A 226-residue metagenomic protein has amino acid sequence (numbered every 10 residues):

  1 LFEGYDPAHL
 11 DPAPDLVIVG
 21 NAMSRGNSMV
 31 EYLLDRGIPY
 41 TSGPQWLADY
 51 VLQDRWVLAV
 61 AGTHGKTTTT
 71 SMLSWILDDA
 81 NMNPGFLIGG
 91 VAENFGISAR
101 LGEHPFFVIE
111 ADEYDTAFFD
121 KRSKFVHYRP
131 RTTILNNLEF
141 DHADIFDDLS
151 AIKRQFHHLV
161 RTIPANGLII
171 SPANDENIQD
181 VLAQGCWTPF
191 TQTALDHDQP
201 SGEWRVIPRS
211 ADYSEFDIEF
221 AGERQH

Functional and structural regions predicted by a protein language model:
L1-A8, P14-D15, S24-N27, E215-H226: Short intrinsically disordered, low-complexity coil segments enriched in acidic
L1-Y5, T41, T193: Short acidic-hydrophobic, aromatic-tinged amphipathic segments that line or gate anion-handling sites
A8-P14, N21-A173, N177-P189: Phosphate-binding loop of NTP-binding sites
P12-D15, E103-P105, P200, S210-S214: A short, glycine/Asx- and small/polar-enriched loop/turn that sits immediately N-terminal to a beta-strand
G90, V181-Q184, P189-Q199, D212 (+1 more regions): Gly/charged, well-structured mid-domain segments that form the phosphate/adenylate-handling core of ATP-dependent
G96-S98, E203, Y213-E215: Short, acidic/polar N-cap/turn motifs at the starts of alpha helices
K121-H127, T132, D212-H226: Nucleotide phosphate-binding/pyrophosphate-handling subdomain across enzymes that bind or process nucleotide phosphates
R205-R209: A conserved short coil-to-beta-strand element within the FAD-binding core of flavoproteins
